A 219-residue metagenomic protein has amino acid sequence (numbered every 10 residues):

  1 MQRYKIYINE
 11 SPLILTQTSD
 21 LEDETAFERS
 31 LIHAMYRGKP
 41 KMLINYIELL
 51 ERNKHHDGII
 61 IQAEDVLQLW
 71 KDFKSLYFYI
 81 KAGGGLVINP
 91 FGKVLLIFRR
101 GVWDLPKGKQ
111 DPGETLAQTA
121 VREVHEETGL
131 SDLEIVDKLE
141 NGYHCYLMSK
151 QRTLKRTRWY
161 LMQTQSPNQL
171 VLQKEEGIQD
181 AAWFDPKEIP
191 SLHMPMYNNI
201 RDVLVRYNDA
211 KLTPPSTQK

Functional and structural regions predicted by a protein language model:
M1-R52: N-terminal leader/capping segments at the start of a protein or of a new domain
R3, A82, K155-W159: Short hydrophobic/aromatic beta-strand or adjacent loop that forms the aromatic wall/cage of a ligand/substrate-binding
I6, I14-L21, R29-I32, V102 (+1 more regions): Nudix hydrolase/Nudix homology domain
T25-Y36, I88-H125, L130: Conserved Nudix-box catalytic region and its N-terminal flanking loop in Nudix hydrolases and closely related
P40-G84: Acidic, metal-coordinating catalytic segment for phosphate/diphosphate chemistry, firing primarily on the Nudix
I61, G85, Y160-T164: Short beta-strand element of the conserved SAM-dependent methyltransferase core
G84, K93, D180: Conserved beta-strand and immediately adjacent loop positions that scaffold enzyme active sites
Q110-N199: Unchanged
